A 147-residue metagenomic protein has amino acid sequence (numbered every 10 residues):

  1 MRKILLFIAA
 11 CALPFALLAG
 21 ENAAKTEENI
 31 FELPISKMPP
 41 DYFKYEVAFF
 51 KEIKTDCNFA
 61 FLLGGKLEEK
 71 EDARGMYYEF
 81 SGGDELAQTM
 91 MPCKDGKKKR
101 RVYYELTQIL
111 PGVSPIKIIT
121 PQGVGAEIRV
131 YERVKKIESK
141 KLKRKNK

Functional and structural regions predicted by a protein language model:
I4-L13: Sec-dependent N-terminal signal peptides
F15-L17: Hydrophobic alpha-helical membrane-insertion segments, chiefly the h-region of N-terminal signal peptides
A19-N58: N-terminal export/targeting and maturation segments
T26, E71, P111-V113: Short, surface-exposed loop/turn motifs at beta-strand boundaries within globular domains
K44-Q108: Mature extracytoplasmic domains of secretory-pathway proteins
L110-K147: C-terminal partner/receptor-binding element of secreted or periplasmic proteins
